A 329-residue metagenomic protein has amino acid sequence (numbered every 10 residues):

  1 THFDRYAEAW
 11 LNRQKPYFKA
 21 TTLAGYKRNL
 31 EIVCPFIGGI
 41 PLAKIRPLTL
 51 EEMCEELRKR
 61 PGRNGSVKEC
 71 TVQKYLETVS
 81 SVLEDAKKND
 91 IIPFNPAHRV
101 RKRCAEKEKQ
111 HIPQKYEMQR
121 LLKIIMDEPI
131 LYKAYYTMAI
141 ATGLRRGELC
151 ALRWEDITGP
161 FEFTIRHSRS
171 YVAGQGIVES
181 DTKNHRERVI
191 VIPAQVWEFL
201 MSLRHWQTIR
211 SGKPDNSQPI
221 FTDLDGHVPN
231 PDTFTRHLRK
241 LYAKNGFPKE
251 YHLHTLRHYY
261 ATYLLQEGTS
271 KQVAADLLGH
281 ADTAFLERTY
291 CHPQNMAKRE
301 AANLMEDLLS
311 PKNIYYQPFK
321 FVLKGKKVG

Functional and structural regions predicted by a protein language model:
A7, L11-I91, K107, I130 (+2 more regions): N-terminal core-binding DNA-recognition domain of tyrosine site-specific recombinases/integrases
V33, L50, V79-V82, D90 (+7 more regions): Conserved hydrophobic/aromatic pocket- or pore-lining residues that grip, position, or stack substrates in active sites
G65, K123-Y132, T142, I190 (+5 more regions): Short, basic (Lys/Arg/His-rich) helix/loop patches that form interaction surfaces in the mid-to-C-terminal regions
E69, Q73-Y75, K88, I92-F94 (+5 more regions): Basic, Lys/Arg- and aromatic-enriched nucleic-acid-binding interface segment
K87-P96, T158-T164, S202-K213, N313: Proline-centered turn/helix-capping motifs that create local helix->coil transitions or kinks
R99, K115, A151-H205: Conserved tyrosine-mediated DNA breakage-rejoining catalytic core shared by Y-recombinases
R169, L278-L304: Catalytic-site neighborhood detector that most strongly recognizes the C-terminal catalytic loop/helix of tyrosine
A173, V178-V189, A194-V196, K213 (+2 more regions): C-terminal secondary-structure termini that scaffold catalytic or DNA-interacting sites
